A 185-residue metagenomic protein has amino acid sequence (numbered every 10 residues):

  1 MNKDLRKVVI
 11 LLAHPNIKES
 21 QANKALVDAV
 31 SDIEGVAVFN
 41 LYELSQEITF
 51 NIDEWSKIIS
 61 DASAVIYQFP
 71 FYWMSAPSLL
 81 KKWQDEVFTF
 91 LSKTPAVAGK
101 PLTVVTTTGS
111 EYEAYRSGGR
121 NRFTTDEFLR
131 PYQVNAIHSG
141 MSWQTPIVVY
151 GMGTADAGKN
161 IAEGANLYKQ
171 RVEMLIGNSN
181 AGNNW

Functional and structural regions predicted by a protein language model:
N2-D4, T94-G99, S139: Short, conserved loop/helix-junction motifs that constitute active-site signature segments in enzyme catalytic cores
N2-Y42, Y168-K169: N-terminal beta1-alpha1 ligand-phosphate binding loop
K7, V27-S31, Q133-W185: Glycine-rich phosphate/pyrophosphate-binding loop and the adjoining helix
V9-L11, A37-F39, I66, T103-V105 (+1 more regions): Hydrophobic/aromatic beta-strand patches that form the interior of the parallel beta-sheet core in alpha/beta enzyme
P15-I17, E43-Q46, R120-R122, Y150-D156: Short histidine/acidic/glycine/proline-rich micro-motifs that form metal- and phosphate-coordinating active-site loops
Q21-A25, F50, S78-K82, K159: Generic recognition of short, well-ordered alpha-helical segments
V38-S60: N-terminal beta-loop-helix "entrance" segment that forms/cooperates in small-molecule cofactor or anionic ligand
D53-Q133: Helix-loop-strand module that forms the ligand-binding subsite of alpha/beta enzymes
